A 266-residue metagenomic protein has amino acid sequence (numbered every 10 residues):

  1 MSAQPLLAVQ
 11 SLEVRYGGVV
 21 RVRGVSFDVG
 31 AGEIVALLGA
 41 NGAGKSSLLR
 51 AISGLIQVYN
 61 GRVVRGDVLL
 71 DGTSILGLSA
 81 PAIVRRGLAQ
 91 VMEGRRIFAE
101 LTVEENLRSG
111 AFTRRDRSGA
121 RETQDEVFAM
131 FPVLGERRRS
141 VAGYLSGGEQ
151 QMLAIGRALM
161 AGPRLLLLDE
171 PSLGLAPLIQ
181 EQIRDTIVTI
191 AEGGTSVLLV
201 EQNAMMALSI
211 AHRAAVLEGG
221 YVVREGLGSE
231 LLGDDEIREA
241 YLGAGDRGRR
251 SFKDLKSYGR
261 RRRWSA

Functional and structural regions predicted by a protein language model:
L38-A40: The feature captures the beta-strand-to-loop junction immediately N-terminal to the Walker
L55-I56, D67-I83: ABC ATPase NBD Q-loop/coupling interface
L101, Y144-L145, A158-L159: ABC ATPase signature
M160-R164: A short, proline-enriched helix->beta-strand linker immediately N-terminal to the Walker B motif in ABC-type P-loop
E225-G226: ABC ATPase "signature
G243-A266: ABC ATPase nucleotide-binding domains
